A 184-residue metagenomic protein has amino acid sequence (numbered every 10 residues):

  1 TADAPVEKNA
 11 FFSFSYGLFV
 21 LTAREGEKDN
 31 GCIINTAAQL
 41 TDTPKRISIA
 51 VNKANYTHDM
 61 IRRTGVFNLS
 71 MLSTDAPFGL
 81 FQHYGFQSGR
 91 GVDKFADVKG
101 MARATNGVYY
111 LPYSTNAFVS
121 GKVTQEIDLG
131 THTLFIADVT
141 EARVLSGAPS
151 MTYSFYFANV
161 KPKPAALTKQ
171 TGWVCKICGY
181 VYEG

Functional and structural regions predicted by a protein language model:
T1-Q170: Basic, polyanion-binding surface patches
C175-C178: Short cysteine-rich clusters marking metal-coordination/redox-active sites
Y182: Cys/His-rich microdomains that often coordinate metals
